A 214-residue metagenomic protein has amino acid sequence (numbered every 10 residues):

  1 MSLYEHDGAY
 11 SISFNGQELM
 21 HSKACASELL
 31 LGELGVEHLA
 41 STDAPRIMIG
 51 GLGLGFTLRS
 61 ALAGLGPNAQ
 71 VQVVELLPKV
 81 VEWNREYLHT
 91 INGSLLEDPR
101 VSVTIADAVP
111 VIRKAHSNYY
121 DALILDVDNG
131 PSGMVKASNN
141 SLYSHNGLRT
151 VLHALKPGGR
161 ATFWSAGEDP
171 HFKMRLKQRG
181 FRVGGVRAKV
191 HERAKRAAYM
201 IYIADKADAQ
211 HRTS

Functional and structural regions predicted by a protein language model:
M1-S41: Class I SAM-dependent transferase core
H21, F172, H211-T213: Intrinsically disordered, low-complexity acidic/polar segments
C25-P157, F163-A166, K173-M174, R179-Y202: The AdoMet/dcAdoMet-binding core of the Class I SAM-like
Y202-S214: C-terminal lobe and adjacent flexible extensions of AdoMet/dcAdoMet transferase-like proteins
